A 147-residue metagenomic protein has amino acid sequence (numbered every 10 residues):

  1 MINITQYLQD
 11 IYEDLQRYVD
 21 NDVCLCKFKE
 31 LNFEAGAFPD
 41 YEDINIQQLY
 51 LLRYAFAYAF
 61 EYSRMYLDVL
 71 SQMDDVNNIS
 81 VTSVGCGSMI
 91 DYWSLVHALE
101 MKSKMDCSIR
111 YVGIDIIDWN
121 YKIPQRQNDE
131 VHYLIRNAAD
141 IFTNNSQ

Functional and structural regions predicted by a protein language model:
M1-F33: N-terminal auxiliary segments of SAM/dcSAM-dependent transferases
A35-M73: Class I SAM-dependent methyltransferase Rossmann-like catalytic core, especially the SAM/SAH-binding loop
V69, M73, L99-S103, N128: Active-site catalytic pocket residues across diverse enzymes, especially alpha/beta-hydrolases
N77-G87: Conserved class I S-adenosyl-L-methionine
S88-M105: Conserved SAM-binding loop of SAM-dependent methyltransferases across substrates and taxa, primarily the Class I
R110-D115: Conserved SAM-binding motif I beta-strand of class I
Y121-S146: S-adenosyl-L-methionine
